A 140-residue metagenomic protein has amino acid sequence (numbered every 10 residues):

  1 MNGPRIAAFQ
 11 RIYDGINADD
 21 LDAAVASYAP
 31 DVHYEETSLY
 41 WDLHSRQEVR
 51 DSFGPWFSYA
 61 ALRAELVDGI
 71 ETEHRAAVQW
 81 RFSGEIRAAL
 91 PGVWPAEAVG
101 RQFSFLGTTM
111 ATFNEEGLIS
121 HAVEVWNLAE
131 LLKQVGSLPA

Functional and structural regions predicted by a protein language model:
M1-A140: C-terminal and inter-domain tail/linker signature
